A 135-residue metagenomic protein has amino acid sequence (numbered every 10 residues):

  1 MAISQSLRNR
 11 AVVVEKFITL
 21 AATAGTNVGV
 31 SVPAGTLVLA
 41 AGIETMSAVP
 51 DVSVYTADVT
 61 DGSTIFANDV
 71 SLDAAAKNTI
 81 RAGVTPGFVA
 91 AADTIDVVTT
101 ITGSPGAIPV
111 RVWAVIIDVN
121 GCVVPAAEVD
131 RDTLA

Functional and structural regions predicted by a protein language model:
M1-A135: Surface-exposed, low-hydrophobicity beta-strand/loop segments enriched in small/polar/acidic residues
